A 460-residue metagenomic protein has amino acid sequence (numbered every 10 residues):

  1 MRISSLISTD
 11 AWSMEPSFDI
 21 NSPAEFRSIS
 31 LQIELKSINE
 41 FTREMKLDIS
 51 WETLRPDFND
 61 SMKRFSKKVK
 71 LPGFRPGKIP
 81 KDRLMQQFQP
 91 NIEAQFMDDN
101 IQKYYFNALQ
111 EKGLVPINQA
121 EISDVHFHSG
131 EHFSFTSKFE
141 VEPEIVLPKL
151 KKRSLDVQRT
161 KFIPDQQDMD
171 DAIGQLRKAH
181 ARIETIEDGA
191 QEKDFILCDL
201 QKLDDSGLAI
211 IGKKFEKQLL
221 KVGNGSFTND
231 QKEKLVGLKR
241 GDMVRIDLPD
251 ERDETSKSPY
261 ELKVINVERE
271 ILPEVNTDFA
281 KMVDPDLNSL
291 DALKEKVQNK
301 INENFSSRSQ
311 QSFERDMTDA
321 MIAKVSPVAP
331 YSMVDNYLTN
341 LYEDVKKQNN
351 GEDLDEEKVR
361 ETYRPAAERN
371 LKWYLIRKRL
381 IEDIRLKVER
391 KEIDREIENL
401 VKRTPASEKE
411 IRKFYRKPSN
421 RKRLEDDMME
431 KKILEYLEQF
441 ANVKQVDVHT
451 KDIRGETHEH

Functional and structural regions predicted by a protein language model:
F26-M97, A181, K202-S206, F227 (+2 more regions): Extended, charged alpha-helical "arm"/coiled-coil substrate-binding scaffolds, typified by the C-terminal helical
D98-I145: Extended, domain-scale alpha-helical bundle/helix-rich regions
E140-A181: Internal alpha/beta scaffold segment
A209-G237: A beta-strand/beta-hairpin structural motif
